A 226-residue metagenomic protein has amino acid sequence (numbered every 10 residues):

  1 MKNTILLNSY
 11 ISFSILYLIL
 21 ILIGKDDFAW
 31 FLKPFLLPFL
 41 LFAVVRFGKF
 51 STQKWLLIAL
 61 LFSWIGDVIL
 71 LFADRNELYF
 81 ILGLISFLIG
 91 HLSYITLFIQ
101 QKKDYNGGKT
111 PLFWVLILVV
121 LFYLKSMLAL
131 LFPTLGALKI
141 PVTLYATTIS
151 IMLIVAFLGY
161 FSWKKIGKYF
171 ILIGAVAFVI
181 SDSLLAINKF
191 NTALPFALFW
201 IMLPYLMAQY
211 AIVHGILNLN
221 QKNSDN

Functional and structural regions predicted by a protein language model:
M1-N226: Polytopic alpha-helical membrane-helix bundles and their juxtamembrane interface segments in multi-pass membrane
